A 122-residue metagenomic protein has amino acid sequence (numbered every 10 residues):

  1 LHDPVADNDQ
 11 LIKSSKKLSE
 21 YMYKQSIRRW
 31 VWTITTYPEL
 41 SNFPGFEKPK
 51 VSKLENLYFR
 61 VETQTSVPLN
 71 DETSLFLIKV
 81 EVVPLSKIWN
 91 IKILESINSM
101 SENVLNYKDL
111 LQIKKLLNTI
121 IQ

Functional and structural regions predicted by a protein language model:
L1-Q122: Extended, well-ordered protein cores
